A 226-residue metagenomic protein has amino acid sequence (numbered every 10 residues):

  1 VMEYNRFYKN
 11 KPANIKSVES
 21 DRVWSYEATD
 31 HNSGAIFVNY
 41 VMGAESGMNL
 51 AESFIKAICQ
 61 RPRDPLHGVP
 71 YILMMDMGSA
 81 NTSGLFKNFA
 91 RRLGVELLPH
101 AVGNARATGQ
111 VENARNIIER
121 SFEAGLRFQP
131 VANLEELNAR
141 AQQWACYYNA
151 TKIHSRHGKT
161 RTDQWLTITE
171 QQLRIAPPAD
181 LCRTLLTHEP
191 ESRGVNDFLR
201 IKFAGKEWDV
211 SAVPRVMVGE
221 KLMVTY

Functional and structural regions predicted by a protein language model:
M2-R63, V69-M75, H100-V102: A short, conserved beta-strand element enriched in hydrophobic/aromatic residues
F7-P12, V41, A51-I55, N88 (+4 more regions): Surface-exposed beta-strand edges and their flanking turn/coil or helix-capping segments
V18, R63-P65, F89, A139 (+3 more regions): A general structural signal for short secondary-structure junctions and capping/turn motifs
V18-W24, E52-A57, N81-N88, R106-N113 (+1 more regions): Short, functional N-terminal and low-complexity linear motifs
P70, M77, T82, F86-P178 (+1 more regions): Globin-like tetrapyrrole-binding proteins
N149-Y226: C-terminal, beta-rich DNA-binding module of retroviral/retroelements integrases
